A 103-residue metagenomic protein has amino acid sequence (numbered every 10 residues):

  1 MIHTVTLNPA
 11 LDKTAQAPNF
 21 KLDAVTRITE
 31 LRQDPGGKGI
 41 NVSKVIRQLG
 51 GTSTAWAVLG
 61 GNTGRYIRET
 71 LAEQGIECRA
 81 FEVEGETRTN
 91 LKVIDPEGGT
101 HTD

Functional and structural regions predicted by a protein language model:
M1-W56, R65-Y66: Glycine-rich phosphate/adenosyl-contacting loop at the front of the ribokinase-like
A24, Q48-D103: Conserved N-terminal subdomain of the carbohydrate kinase-like
